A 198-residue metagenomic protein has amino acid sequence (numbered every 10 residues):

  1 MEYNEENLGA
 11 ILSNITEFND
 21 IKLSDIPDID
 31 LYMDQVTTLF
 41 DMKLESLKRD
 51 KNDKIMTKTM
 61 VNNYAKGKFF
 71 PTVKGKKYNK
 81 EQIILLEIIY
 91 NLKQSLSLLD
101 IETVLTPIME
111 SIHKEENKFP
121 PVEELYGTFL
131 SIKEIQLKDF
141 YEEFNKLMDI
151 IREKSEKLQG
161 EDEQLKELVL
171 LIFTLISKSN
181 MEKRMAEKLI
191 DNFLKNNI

Functional and structural regions predicted by a protein language model:
M1-I11, L189, F193-I198: N-terminal intrinsically disordered, low-complexity, charged/polar
E2-S111: Basic helix-turn-helix/winged-helix DNA-binding cores and closely related short helical interaction motifs
P107-I198: Intrinsically disordered, low-complexity, charge-dense segments enriched in Lys/Arg and Glu/Asp interspersed
